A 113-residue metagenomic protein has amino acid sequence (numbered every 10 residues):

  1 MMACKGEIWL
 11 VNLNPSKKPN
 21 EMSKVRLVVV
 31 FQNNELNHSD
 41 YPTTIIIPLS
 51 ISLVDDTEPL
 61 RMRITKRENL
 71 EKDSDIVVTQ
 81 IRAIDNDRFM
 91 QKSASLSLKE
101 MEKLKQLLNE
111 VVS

Functional and structural regions predicted by a protein language model:
M1, K66-S113: C-terminal terminal-subdomain/extension
P19-V25, V29-K66: Compact nucleic-acid interaction/catalytic patches
